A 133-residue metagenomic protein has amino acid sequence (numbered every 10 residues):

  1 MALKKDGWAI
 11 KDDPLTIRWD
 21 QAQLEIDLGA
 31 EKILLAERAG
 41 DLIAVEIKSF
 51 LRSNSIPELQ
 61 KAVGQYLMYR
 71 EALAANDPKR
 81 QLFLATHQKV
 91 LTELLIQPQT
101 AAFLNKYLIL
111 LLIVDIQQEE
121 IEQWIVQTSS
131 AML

Functional and structural regions predicted by a protein language model:
W8-A44, E58, V126-S129: Active-site metal-binding core of divalent-cation-utilizing nuclease and nuclease-like domains
G29, K48, Q117: Anionic group-transfer/hydrolysis microenvironments
I47-L59: Short beta-strand-loop-alpha-helix junction that forms the active-site gateway of nucleic-acid-processing nucleases
N54-S55, T92-L94, E120-W124: Switch/connector loops and helix/strand junctions flanking conserved nucleotide-binding motifs in nucleotide-processing
L59, E71-Y107, I113-I116: Nucleic-acid nuclease catalytic cores
G64, M68, Q117-E120: Long, charge-dense
L110-L133: Charged phosphate-binding loop/patch that engages nucleotide di/tri-phosphates or the phosphate backbone of nucleic
